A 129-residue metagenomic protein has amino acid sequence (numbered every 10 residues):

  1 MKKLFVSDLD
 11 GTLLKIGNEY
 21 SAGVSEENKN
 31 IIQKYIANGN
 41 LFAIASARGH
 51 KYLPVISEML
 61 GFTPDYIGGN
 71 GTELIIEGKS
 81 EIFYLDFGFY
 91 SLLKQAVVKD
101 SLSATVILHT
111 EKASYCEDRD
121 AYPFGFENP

Functional and structural regions predicted by a protein language model:
M1-K2, A37: Short, Lys/Arg-enriched, disordered terminal segments
K2-K3, I76: Secondary-structure boundary/capping motif
K3-E19, I44: Asp-based phosphoryl-transfer active-site loop
N18-S21, K79-E81: Short, solvent-exposed loop/turn segments at secondary-structure boundaries
E26-F124: Active-site phosphate-binding/coordination module
G125-P129: Short, intrinsically disordered, charge-balanced linker/junction segments flanking boundaries in proteins
